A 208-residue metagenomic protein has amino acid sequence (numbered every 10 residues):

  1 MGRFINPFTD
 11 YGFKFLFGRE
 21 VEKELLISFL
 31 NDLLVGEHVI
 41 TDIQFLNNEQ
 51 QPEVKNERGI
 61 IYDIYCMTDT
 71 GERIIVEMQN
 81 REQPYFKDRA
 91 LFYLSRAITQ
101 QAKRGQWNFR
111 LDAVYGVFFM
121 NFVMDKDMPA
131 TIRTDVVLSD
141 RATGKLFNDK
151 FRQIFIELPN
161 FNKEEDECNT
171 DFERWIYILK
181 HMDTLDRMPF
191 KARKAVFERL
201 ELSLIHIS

Functional and structural regions predicted by a protein language model:
M1-S208: Elongated, amphipathic alpha-helical interaction scaffolds
